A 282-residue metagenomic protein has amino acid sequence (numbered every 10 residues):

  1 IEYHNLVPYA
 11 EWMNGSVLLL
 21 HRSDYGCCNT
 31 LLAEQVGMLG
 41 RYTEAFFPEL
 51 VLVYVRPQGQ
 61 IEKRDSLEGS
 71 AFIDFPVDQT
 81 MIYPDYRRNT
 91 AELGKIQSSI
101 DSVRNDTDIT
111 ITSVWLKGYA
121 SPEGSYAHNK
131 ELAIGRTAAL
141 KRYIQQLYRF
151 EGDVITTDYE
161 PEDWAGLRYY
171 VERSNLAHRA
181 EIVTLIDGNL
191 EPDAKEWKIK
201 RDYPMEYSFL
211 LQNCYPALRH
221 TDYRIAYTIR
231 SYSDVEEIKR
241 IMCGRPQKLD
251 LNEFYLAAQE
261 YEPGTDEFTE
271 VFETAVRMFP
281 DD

Functional and structural regions predicted by a protein language model:
I1-D282: N-terminal targeting segments with Sec-dependent signals, encompassing both cleavable signal peptides and non-cleavable
